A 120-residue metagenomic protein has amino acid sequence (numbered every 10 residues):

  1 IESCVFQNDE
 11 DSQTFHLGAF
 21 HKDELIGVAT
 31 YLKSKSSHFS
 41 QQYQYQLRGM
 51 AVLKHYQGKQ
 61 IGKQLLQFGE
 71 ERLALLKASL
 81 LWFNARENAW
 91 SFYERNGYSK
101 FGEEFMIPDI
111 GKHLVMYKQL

Functional and structural regions predicted by a protein language model:
I1-S12: Conserved GNAT-fold acetyl-CoA-binding loop/helix
G18, E24-K35, Q46-A51: Conserved beta-strand in the GNAT
S34-L47, Q57, I110-K112: A conserved beta-turn-beta hairpin within the catalytic core of GNAT-like acetyltransferases that forms part
V52, G58-E71: Conserved acetyl-CoA-binding loop-helix of GNAT-fold acetyltransferases
L65, A89-F92: Conserved short alpha-helix immediately C-terminal to the canonical SAM/SAH-binding motif I of Rossmann-like
L66, L73-R86: Conserved GNAT acetyl-CoA-binding A-motif
W82-N84, S99-V115: Conserved catalytic-core motifs of GNAT/GCN5-like acyltransferases
Y93, Y98: Conserved active-site tyrosine of GNAT-family acetyltransferases
